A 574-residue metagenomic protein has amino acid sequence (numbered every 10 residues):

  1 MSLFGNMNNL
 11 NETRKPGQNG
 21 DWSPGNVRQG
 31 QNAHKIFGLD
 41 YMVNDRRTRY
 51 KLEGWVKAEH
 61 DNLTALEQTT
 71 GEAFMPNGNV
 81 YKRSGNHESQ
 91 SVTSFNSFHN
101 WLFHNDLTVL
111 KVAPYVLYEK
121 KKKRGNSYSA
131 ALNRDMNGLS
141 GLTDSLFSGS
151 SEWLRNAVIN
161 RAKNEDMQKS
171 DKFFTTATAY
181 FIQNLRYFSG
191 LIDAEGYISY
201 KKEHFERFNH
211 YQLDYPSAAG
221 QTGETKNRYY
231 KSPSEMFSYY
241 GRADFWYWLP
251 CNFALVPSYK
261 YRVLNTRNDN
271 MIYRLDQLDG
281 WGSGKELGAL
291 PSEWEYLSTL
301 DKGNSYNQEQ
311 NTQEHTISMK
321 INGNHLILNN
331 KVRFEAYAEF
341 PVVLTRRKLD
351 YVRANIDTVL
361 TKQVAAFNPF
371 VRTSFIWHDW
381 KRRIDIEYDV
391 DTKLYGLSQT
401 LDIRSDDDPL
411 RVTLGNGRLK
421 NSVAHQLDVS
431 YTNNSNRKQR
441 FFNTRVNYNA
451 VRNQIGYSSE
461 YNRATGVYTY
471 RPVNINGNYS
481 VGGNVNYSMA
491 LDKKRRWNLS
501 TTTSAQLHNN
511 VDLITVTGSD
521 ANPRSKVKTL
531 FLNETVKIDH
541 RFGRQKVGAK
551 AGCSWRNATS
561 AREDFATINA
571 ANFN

Functional and structural regions predicted by a protein language model:
M1-Y200, D244-P257, I376-I384, D389-G396 (+4 more regions): Membrane-proximal, glycine/serine-rich, low-complexity loop/turn segments characteristic of large bacterial
N6, A113-P114, S127, D193-E195 (+10 more regions): Composition- and surface-driven signal marking solvent-exposed, interaction-prone regions in large proteins
M7-N11, V56-N62, V116-K122, I198-H204 (+10 more regions): Transmembrane beta-strands of outer-membrane beta-barrel pores
E12-K15, S23-P24, E59-N100, H104 (+14 more regions): Surface-exposed extracellular loop regions of Gram-negative outer-membrane beta-barrel proteins
T13-S23, A65-Y81, A131-A157, E206-R228 (+5 more regions): Surface-exposed loop/turn segments flanking beta-strands in extracellular/periplasmic regions
Q29-Q31, H87-S91, R134, M167-F173 (+8 more regions): Replace "Gram-negative outer membrane beta-barrel proteins" with "bacterial and organellar outer membrane beta-barrel
P233-R242, W246-D269, L278-W281, E286-L290 (+3 more regions): Structural signature of Gram-negative outer-membrane beta-barrels, strongest in the C-terminal barrel of TonB-dependent
Y240, N304, L414, K420 (+1 more regions): Outer membrane beta-barrel strand-and-loop segments of large Gram-negative receptors, especially TonB-dependent
